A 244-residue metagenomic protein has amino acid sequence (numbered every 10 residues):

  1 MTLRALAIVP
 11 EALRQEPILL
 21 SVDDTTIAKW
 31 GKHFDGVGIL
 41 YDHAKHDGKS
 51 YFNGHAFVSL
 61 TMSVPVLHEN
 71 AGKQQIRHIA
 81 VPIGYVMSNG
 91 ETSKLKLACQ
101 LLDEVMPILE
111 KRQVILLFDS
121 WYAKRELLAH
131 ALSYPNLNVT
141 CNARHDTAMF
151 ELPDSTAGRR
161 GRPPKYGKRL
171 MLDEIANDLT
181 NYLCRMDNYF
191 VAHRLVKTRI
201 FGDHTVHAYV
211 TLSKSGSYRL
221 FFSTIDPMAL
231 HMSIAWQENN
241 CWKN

Functional and structural regions predicted by a protein language model:
M1-K73, N188-K197: Active-site-proximal, Lys/Arg-enriched surface segment that forms a nucleic-acid-binding/basic interface patch
R14-I18, K29-H33, L67-N244: Single, function-defining residue in the core of a domain
